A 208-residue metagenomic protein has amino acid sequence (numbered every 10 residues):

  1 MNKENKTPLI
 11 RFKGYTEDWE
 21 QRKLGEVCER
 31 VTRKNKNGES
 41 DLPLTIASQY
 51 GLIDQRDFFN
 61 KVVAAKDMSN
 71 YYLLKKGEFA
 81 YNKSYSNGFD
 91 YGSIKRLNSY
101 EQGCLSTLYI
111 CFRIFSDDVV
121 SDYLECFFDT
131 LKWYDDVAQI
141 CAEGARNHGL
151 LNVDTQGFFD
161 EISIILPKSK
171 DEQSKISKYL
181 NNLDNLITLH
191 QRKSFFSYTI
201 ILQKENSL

Functional and structural regions predicted by a protein language model:
M1-L208: Feature detects amphipathic, helix-rich regulatory segments
